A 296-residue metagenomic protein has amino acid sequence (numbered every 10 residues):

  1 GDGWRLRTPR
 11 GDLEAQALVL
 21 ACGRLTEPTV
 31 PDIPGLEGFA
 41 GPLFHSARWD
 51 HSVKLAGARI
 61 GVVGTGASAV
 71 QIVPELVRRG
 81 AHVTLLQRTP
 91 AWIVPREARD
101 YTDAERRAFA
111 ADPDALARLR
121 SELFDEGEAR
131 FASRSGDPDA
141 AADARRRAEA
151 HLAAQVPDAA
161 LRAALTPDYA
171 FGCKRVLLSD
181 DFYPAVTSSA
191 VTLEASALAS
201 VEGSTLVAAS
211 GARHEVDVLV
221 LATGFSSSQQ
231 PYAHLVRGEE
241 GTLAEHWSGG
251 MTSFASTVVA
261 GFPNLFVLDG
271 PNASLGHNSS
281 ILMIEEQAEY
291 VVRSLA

Functional and structural regions predicted by a protein language model:
G1, V63, S135-A144, Y169-D181: Short beta-strand to alpha-helix junction loop
G1-L13, G41-S46, A197-H214, L219: Conserved beta-strand-loop-beta-strand element in the redox core of flavoprotein oxidoreductases
R7-P9, L13, C173-S204: Helical element adjacent to the flavin cofactor pocket in flavoenzyme catalytic cores
D12-T26, I60-V63, V83, L198 (+2 more regions): Short hydrophobic core segments
L13, A21-P157, V191-T192, D269-A296: Rossmann-like dinucleotide-binding core of oxidoreductases
P34-F39, Y183-S188, T257-V259: Short, conserved catalytic or adaptor-binding loops enriched in Gly and charged residues
A154-P167: Short, surface-exposed acidic
V218, A222-L295: Glycine/threonine-rich phosphate-binding loop and adjacent beta-strand/alpha-helix elements that clamp
